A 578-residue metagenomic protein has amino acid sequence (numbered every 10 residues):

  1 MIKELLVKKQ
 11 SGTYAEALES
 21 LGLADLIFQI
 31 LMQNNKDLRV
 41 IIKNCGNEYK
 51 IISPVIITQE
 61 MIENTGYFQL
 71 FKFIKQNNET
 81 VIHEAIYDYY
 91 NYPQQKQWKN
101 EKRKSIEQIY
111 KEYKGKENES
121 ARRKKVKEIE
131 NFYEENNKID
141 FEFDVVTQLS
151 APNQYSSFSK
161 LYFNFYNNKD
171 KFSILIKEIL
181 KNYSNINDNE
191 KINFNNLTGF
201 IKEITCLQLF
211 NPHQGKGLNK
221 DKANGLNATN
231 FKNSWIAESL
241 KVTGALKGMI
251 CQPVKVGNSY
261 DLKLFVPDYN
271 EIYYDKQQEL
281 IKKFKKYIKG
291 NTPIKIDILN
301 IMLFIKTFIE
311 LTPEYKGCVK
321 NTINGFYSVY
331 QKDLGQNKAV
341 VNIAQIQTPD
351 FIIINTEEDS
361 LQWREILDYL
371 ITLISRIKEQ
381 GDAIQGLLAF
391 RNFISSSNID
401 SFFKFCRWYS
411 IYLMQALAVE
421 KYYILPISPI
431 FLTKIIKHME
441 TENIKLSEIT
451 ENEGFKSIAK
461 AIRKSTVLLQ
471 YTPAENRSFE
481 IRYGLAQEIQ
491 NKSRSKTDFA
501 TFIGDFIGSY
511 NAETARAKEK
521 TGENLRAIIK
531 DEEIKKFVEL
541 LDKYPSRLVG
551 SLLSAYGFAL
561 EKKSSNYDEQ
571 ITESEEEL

Functional and structural regions predicted by a protein language model:
M1-L149, C318-L578: Long, contiguous all-alpha helical interaction modules
L31, I74, I179, Y183 (+2 more regions): Hydrophobic, Leu/Ile/Phe/Ala-enriched alpha-helical segments that form helix-helix packing faces
A121-G290: Basic, glycine-/proline-tolerant helical and adjacent loop/strand elements that line or dock onto nucleic-acid
N211-A383: Domain-exit/linker segments immediately C-terminal to small folded modules
